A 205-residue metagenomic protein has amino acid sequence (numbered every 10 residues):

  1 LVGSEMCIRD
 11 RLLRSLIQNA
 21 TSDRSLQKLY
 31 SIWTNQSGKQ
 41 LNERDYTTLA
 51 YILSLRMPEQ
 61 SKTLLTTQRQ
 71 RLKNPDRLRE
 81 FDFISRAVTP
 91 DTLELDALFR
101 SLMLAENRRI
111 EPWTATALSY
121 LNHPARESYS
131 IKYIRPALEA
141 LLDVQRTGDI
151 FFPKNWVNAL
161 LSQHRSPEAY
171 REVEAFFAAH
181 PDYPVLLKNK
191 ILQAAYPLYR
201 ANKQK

Functional and structural regions predicted by a protein language model:
S4-K205: Long, ordered, helix-rich scaffold segments
